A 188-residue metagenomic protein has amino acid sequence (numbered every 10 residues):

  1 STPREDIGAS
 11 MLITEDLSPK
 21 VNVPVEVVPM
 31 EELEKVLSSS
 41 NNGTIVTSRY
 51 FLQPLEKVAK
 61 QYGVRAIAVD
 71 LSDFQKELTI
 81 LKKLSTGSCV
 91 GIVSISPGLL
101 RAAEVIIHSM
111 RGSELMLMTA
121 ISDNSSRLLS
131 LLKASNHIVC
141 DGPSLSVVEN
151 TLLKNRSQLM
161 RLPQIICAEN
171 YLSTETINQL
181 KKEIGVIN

Functional and structural regions predicted by a protein language model:
S1-N188: C-terminal regulatory/effector modules of DNA-binding transcriptional regulators
